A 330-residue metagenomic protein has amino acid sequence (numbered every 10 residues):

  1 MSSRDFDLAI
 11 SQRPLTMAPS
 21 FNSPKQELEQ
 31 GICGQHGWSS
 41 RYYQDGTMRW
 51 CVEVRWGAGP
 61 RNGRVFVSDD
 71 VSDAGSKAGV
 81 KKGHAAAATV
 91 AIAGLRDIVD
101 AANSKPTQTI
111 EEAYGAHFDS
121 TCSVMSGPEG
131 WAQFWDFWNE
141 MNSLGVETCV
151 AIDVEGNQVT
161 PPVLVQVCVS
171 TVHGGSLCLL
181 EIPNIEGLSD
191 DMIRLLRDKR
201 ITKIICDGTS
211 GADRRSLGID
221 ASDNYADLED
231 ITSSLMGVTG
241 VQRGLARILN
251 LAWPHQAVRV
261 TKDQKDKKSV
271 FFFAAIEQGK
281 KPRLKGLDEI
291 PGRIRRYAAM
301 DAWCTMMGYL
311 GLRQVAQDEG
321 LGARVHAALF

Functional and structural regions predicted by a protein language model:
S2-D5, R55, P60, F66 (+6 more regions): N-terminal accessory regions of nucleic-acid-interacting proteins
S2-R64, A85, T89-A102: N-terminal segment of the canonical double-stranded RNA-binding domain
Y43-R49, N103-P106, G322-L329: Short amphipathic alpha-helical segments embedded in low-complexity Lys/Glu-rich regions
G63, V67-A74: Short Trp-Ser/Thr-centered turn/loop motifs at beta-strand boundaries
G79, G83-A91, A298-Y309: Stable alpha-helical structural segments in soluble proteins, enriched in small hydrophobic residues
L95-D100, T239, H255-A257, G311-G320: Short helix-capping/linker segments at secondary-structure and domain boundaries
S123-W131, W135, G145-I152, G156-G311: Conserved DEDDh/DEDDy metal-dependent 3′-5′ exonuclease domain
M300-F330: Acidic two-metal-ion nuclease catalytic site recognized across multiple nuclease folds, prominently DnaQ/RNase D-T
